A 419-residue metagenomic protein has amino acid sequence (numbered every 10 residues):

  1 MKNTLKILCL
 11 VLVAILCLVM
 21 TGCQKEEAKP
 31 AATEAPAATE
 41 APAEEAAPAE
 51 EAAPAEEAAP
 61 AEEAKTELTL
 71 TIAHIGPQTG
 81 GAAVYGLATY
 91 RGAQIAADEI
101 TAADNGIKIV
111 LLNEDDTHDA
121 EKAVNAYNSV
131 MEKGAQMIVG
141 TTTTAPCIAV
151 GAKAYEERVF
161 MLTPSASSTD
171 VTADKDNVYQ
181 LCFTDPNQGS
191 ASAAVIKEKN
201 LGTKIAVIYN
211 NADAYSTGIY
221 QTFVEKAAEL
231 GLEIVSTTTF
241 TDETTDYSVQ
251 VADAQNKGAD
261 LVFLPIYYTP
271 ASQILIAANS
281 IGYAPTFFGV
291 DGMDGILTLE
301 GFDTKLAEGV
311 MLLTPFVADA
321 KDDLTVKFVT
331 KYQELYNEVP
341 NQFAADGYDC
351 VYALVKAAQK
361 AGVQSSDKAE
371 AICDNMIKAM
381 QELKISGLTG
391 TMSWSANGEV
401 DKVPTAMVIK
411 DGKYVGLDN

Functional and structural regions predicted by a protein language model:
M1-C9: Bacterial N-terminal signal peptides that target proteins for export
L10-C17: Hydrophobic helical h-region of N-terminal Sec-dependent signal peptides in bacterial secretory/periplasmic proteins
V19-G22: C-terminal motif of bacterial Sec signal peptides marking the signal peptidase cleavage site
Q24-N419: Extracytosolic ligand-binding ectodomains
